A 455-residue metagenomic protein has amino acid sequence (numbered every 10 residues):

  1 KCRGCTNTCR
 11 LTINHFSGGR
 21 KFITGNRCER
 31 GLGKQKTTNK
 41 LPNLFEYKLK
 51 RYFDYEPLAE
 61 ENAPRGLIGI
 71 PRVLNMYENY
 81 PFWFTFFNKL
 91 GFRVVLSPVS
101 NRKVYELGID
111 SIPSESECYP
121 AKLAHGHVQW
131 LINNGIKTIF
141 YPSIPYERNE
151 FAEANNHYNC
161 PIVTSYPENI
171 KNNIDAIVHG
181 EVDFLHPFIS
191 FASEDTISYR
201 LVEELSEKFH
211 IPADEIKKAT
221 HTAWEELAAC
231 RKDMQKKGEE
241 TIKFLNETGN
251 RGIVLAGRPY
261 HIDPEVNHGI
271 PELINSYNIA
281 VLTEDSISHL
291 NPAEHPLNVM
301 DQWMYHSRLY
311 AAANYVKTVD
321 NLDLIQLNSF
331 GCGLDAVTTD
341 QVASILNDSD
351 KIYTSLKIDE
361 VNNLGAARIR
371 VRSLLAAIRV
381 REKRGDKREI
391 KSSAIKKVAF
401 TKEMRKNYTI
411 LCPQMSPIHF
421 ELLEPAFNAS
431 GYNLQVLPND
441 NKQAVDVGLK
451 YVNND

Functional and structural regions predicted by a protein language model:
K1-D455: An N-terminal assembly and electron-transfer interface module characteristic of large anaerobic redox and radical
